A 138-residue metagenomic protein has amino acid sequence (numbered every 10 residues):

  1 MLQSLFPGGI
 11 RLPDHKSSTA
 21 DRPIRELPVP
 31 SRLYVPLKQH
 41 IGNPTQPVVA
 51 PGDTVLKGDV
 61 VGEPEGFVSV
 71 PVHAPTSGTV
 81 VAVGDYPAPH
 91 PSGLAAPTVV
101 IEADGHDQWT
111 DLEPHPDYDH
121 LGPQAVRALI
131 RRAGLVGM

Functional and structural regions predicted by a protein language model:
M1-F6, I10-D14, P87-A88, A96-T98 (+1 more regions): Mobile cofactor-carrier "swinging-arm" domains
M1-V48: N-terminal, Lys/Arg-enriched amphipathic/low-complexity engagement segments that precede the first folded domain
E26-L27, H90-G93: Gly/Ser-enriched beta-turn/beta-hairpin loop segments
T45-T54, G58: Short histidine-centered loop motifs in beta-beta connectors
L56-S69, G84-P87, A96-G105: Short hydrophobic beta/alpha edge segments that flank linear recognition/processing sites
P71-H73: Small beta-strand-rich domains/subdomains or short beta-sheet motifs embedded in larger alpha/beta proteins
G78-V80: Conserved hydrophobic positions within beta-strands
G93-M138: Buried, small/hydrophobic-residue-enriched core segments of structured protein domains
